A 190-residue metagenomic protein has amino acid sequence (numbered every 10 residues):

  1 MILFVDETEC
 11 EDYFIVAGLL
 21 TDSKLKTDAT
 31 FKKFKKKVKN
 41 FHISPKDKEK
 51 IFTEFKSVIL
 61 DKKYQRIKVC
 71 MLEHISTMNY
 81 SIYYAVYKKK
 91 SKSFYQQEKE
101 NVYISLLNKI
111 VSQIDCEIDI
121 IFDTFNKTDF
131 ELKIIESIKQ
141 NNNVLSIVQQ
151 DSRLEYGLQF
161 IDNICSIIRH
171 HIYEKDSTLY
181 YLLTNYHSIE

Functional and structural regions predicted by a protein language model:
M1-E190: Phosphate-ester processing/binding pockets and catalytic centers
